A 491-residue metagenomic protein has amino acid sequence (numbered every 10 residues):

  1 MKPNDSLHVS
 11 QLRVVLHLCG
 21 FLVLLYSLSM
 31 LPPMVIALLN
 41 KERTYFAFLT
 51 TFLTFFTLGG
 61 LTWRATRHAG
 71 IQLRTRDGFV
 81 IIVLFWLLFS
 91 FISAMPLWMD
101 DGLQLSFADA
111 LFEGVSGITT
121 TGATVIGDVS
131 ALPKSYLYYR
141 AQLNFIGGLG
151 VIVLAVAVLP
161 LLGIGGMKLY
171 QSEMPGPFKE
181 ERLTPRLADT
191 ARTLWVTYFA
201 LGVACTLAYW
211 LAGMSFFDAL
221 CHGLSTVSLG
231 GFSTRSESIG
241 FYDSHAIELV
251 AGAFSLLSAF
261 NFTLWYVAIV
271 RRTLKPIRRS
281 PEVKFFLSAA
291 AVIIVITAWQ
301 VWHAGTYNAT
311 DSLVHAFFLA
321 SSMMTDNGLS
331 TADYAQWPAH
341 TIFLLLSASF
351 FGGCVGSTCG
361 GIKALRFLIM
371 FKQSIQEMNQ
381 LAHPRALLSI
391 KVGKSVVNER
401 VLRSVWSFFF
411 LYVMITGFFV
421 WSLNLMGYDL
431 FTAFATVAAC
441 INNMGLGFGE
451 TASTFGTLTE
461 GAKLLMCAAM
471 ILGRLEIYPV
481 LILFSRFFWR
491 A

Functional and structural regions predicted by a protein language model:
M1-A491: Membrane-proximal intracellular helices of multi-pass ion channels
